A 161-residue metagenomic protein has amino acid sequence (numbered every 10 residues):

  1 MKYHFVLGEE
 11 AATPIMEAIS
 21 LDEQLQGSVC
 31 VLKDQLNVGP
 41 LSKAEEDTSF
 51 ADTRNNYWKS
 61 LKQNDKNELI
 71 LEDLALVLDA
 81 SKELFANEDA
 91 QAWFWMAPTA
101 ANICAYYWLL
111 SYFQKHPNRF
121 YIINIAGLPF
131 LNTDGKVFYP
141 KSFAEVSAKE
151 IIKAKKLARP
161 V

Functional and structural regions predicted by a protein language model:
M1, Q26, N87-Q91, P117-R119: A general structural motif
M1-L69: A structured, charge-rich N-terminal accessory region that forms the first stable segment of a protein and links
L7-E10, D34, A97-T99, I125-L128: An acidic- and aromatic-residue-enriched active-site/binding cleft used to recognize and process polar
T13-A18, L41-S42, N102-L110, N132-K136: A short acidic (Asp/Glu
Q24-Q26, W108-I122: A short alpha->loop->secondary-structure connector
S28-N37, R119-N132: A generic structural motif
L61-W108: Long, hydrophobic/aromatic-enriched structural stretches that serve as scaffold segments
V137-V161: A conserved mid-domain beta-alpha-beta active-site/ligand-binding segment of alpha/beta enzyme cores
